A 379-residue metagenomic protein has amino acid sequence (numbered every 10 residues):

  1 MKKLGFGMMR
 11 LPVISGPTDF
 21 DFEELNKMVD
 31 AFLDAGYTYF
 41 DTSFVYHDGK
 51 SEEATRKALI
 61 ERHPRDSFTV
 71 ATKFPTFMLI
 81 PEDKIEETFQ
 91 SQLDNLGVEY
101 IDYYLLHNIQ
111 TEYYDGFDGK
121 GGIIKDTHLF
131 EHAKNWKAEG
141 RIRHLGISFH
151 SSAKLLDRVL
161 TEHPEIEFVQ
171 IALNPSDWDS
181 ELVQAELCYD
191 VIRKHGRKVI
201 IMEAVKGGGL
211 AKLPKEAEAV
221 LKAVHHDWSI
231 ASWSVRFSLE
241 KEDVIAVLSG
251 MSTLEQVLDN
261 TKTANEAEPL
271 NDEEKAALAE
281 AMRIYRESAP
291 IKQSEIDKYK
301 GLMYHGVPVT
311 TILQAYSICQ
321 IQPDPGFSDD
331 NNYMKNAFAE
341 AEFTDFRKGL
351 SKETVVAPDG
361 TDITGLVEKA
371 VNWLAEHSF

Functional and structural regions predicted by a protein language model:
M1-F68, H132, L374-F379: N-terminal binding-site loop/beta-alpha segment at the start of enzyme catalytic domains that lines or forms
F6, F32, F40, T55 (+10 more regions): Conserved, mostly hydrophobic/aromatic
P12, F20-E23, D30, L79-V183 (+4 more regions): Glycine/proline-rich, positively charged, aromatic-decorated active-site loop/lid region on the catalytic face
L33, Y37-T38, K57, L187-F379: Structured C-terminal cap/extension of enzyme domains
Y39-Y46, R143-I147, A246-L248: Short catalytic-loop micro-motif centered on adjacent basic/acidic residues
Y46, K50, H150-S151, S252: Short beta->alpha linker loops
A54-S67, D157-V169, D259-A267: Short, electropositive alpha-helical surface patch
R62-E82, H107-Q110: Structural motif corresponding to the early beta-alpha repeats
